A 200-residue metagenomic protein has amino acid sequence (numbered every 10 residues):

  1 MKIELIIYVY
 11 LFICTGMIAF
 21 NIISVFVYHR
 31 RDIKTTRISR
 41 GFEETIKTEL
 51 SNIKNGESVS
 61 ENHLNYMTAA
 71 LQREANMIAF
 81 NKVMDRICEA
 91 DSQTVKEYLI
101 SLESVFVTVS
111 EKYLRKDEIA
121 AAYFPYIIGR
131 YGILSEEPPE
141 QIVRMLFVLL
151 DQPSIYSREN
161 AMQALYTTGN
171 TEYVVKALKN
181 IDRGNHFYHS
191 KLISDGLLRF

Functional and structural regions predicted by a protein language model:
M1-R40: N-terminal signal-anchor transmembrane alpha helix of single-pass membrane proteins, serving as the membrane-anchoring
F26-R115: N-terminal topogenic membrane-targeting module
D32, T36, L114, D151 (+3 more regions): Alpha-solenoid HEAT/Armadillo repeat architecture
K47-S51, N81, S110-L114, L146-F147 (+3 more regions): Amphipathic alpha-helical repeat scaffolds
E61-T68, I100-L114, E136-L149, N170-D182: Amphipathic alpha-helical scaffolding segments comprising HEAT/armadillo-like alpha-solenoid repeats
K82, Q93-I100, A122-L134, E159-T168 (+1 more regions): Structural detector for internal amphipathic alpha-helices that build alpha-solenoid repeat scaffolds
K116-D117, P153-I155, N185-H186: Short inter-helical turns and helix N-cap capping residues of alpha-solenoid HEAT/ARM repeat scaffolds
